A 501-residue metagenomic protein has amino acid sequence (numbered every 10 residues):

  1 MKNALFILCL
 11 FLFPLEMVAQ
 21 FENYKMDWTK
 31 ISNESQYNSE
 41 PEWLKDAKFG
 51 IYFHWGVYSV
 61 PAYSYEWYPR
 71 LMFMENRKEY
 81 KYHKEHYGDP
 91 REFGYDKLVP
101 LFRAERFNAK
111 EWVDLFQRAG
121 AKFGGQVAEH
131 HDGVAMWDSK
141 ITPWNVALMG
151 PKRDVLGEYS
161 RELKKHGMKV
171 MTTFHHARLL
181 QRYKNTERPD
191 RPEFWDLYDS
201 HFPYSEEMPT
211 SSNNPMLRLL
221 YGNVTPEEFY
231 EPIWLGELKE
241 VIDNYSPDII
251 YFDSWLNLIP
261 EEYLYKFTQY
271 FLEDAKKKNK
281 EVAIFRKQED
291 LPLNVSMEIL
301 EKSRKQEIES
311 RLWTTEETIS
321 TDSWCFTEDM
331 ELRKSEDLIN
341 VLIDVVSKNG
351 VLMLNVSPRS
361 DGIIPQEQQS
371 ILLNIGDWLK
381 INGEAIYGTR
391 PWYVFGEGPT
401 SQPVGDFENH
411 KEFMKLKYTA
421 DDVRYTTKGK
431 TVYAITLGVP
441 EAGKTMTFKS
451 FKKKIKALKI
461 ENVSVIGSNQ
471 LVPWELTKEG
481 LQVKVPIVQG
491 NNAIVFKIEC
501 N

Functional and structural regions predicted by a protein language model:
M1-E22: Bacterial Sec-dependent N-terminal signal peptides
Q20-N501: Mature catalytic domains of secreted/periplasmic carbohydrate-active enzymes
